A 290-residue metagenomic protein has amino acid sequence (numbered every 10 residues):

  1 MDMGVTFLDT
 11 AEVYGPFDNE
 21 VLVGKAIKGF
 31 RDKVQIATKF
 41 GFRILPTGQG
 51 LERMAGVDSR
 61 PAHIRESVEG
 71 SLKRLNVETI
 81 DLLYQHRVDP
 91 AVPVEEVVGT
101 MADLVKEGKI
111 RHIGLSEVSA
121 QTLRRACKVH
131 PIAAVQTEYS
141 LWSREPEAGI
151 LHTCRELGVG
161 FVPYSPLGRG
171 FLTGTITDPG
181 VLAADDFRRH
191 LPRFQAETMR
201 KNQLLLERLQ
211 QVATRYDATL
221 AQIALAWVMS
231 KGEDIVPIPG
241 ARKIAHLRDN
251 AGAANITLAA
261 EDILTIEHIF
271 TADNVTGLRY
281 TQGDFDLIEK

Functional and structural regions predicted by a protein language model:
M1-T38: N-terminal binding-site loop/beta-alpha segment at the start of enzyme catalytic domains that lines or forms
D2, V105, P166, E197-N255 (+3 more regions): Conserved short secondary-structure transition element at the edge of the structured enzyme core that lines
L8, V23, I36, S71 (+10 more regions): Conserved, mostly hydrophobic/aromatic
Y14, F40-I44, H86-D89, E117-S119 (+4 more regions): Active-site-proximal loop/turn and secondary-structure-junction residues that shape catalytic pockets, frequently
E20, G24, V68-L72, V98-A102 (+6 more regions): Generic structural signal for well-ordered alpha-helices, preferentially at hydrophobic/aromatic core positions
A26-I27, R53-A55, V129-A133, L151-R155 (+2 more regions): Short, hinge-like loop/turn segments at secondary-structure boundaries
P46-R53, T153-V212, S230-I235, V275-K290: Glycine-rich, positively charged active-site loop/lid region within alpha/beta enzyme cores that binds and organizes
T47-E145, G149, G160: Glycine/proline-rich, positively charged, aromatic-decorated active-site loop/lid region on the catalytic face
